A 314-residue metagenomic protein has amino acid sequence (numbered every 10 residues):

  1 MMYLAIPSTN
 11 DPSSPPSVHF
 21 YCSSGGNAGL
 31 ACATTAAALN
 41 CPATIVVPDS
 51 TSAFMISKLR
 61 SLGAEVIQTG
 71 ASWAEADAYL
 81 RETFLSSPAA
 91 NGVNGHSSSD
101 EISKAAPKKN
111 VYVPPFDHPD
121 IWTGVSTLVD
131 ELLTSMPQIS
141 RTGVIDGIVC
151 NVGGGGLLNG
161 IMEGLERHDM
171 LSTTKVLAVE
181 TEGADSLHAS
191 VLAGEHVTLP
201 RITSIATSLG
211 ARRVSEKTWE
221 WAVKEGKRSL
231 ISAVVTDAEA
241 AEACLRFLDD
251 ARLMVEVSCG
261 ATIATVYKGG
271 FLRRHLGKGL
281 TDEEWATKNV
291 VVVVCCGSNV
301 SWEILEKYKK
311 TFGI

Functional and structural regions predicted by a protein language model:
M1-I314: PLP-dependent amino-acid enzyme catalytic core
